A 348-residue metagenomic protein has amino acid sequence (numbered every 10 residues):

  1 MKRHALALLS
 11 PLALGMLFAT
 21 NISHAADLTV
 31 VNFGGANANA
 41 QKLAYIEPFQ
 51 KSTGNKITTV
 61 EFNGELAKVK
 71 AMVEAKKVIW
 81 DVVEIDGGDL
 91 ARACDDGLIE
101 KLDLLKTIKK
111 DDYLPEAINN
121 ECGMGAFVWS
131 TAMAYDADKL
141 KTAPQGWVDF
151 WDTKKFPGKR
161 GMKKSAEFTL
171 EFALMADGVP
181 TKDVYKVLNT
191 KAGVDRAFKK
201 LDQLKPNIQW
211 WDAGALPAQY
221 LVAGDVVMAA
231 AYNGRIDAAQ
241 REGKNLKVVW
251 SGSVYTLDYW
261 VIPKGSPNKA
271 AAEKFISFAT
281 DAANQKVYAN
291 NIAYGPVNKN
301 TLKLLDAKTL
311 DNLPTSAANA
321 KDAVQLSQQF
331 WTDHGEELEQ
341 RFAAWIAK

Functional and structural regions predicted by a protein language model:
F18-A25: Sec/Tat signal peptide C-region and signal peptidase I cleavage site
A26-A93: Early extracytoplasmic/lumenal segment of secretory-pathway proteins
G35-K42, I79-W80, I85-A218: Extracytoplasmic ligand-binding site segments that recognize negatively charged/polar headgroups
L90-R92, M228-N245: A ligand-binding cleft/hinge motif common to bilobed small-molecule-binding domains
W129-T131, V194-Q203, Q240-S266: Periplasmic-binding protein-like
A132-K139, L174-A176, L257-A271, V287-N291: A bilobed periplasmic-binding-protein/Venus flytrap-type ligand-binding module shared by bacterial periplasmic
Q219, N319-K348: Conserved C-terminal helix/tail region of periplasmic/extracytoplasmic solute-binding proteins
P263-D322: Mature extracytoplasmic/periplasmic domains
